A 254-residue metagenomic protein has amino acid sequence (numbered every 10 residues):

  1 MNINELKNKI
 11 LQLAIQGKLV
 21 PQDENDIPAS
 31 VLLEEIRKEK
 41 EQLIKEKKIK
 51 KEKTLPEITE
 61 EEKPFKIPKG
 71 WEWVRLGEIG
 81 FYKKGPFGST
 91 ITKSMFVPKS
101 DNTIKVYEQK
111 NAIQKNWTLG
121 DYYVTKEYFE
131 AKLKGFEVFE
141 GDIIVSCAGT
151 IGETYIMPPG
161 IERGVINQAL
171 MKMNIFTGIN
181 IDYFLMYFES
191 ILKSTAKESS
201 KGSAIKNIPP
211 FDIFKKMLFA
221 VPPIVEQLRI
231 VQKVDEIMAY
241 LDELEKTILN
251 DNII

Functional and structural regions predicted by a protein language model:
N2, L6-E62: Extended, domain-scale alpha-helical bundle/helix-rich regions
K9, L13, K18, E61-S89 (+4 more regions): Non-catalytic DNA-recognition/assembly elements of restriction-modification systems
I58, E72-K115, L133: Low-complexity, Lys/Gly-biased intrinsically disordered segments
W71, T154, K216-M217, Q227: Structural signal for hydrophobic
G88-I91, A112-V124, I143-I166, I181-M186 (+1 more regions): Short, ligand-facing micro-motifs at secondary-structure edges
E127-K132: Short alpha-helix capping/helix-loop boundary micro-motifs
E137-F139: Short, well-ordered loop/turn sites that connect or cap secondary structure elements
C147, R163-M171, G202-V221: A short glycine-rich beta-alpha junction/loop motif
